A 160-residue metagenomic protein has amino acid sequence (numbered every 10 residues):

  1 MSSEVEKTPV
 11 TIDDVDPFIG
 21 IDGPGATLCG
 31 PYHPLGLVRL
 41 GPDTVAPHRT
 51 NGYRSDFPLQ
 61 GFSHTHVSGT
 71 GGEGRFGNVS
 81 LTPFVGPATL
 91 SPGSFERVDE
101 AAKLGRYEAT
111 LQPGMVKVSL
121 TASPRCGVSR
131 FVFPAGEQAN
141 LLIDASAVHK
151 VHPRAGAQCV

Functional and structural regions predicted by a protein language model:
S3-V160: Accessory carbohydrate-recognition regions in carbohydrate-active enzymes
